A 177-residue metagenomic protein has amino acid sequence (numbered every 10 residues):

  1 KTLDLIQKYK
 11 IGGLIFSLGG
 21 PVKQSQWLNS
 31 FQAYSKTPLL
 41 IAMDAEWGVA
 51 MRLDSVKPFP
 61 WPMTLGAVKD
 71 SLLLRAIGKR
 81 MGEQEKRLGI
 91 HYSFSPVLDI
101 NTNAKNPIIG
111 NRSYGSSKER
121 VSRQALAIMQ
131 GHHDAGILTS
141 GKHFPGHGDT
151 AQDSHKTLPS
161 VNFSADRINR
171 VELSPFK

Functional and structural regions predicted by a protein language model:
T2-Q124, H143, G148-S164: Enzymes and membrane/adaptor proteins characterized by extended Gly/Ser/Thr/Asp/Glu-rich, aromatic-dotted
H132-G141, R167, V171-K177: Phosphate/pyrophosphate-binding betaalpha-module
